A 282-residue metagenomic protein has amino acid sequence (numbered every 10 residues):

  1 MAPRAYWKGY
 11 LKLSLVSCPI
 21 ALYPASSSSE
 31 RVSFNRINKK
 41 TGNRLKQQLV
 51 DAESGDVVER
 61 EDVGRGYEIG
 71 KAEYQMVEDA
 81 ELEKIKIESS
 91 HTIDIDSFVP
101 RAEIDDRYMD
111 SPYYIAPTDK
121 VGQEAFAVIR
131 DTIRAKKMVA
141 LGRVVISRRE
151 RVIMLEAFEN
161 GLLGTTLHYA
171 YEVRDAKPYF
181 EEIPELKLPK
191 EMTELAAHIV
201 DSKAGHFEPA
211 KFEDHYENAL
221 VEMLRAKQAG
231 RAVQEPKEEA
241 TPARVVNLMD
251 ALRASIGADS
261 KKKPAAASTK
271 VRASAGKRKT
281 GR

Functional and structural regions predicted by a protein language model:
M1-R282: Boundary segments of small protein-protein interaction reader/adaptor domains
